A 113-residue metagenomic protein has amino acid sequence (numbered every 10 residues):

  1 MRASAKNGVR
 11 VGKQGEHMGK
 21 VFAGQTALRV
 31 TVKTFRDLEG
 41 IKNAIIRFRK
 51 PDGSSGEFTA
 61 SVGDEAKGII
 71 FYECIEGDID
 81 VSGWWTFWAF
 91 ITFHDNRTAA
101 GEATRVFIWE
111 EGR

Functional and structural regions predicted by a protein language model:
R2-R113: Contiguous segments within soluble domain cores/interaction surfaces
